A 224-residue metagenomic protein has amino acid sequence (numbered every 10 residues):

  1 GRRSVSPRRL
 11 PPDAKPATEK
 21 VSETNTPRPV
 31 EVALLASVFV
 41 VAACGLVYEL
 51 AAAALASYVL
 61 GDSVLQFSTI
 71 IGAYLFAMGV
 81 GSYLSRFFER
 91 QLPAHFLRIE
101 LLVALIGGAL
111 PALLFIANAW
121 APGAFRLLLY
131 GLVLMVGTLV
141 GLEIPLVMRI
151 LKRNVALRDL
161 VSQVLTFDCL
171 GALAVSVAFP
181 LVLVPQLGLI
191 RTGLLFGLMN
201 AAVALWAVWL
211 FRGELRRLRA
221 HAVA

Functional and structural regions predicted by a protein language model:
G1-A224: Alpha-helical transmembrane segments of multi-pass membrane proteins
